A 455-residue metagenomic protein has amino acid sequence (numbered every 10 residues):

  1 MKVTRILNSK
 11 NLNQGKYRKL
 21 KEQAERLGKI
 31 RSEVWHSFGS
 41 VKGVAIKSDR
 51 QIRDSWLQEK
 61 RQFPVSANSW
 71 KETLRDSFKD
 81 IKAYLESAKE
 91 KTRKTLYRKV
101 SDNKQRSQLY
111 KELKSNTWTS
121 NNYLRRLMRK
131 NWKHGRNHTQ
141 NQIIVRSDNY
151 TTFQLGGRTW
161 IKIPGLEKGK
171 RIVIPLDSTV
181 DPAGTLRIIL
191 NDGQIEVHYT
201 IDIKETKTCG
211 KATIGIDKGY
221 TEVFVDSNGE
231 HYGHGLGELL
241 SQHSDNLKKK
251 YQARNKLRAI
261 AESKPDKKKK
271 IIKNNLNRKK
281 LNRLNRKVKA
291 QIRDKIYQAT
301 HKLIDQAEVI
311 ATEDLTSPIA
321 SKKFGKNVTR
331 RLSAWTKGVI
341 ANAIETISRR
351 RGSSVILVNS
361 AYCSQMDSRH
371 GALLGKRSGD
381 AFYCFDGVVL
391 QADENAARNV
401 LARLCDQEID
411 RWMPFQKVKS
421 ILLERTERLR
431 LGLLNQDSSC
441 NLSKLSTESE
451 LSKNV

Functional and structural regions predicted by a protein language model:
M1-V455: Nucleic-acid substrate recognition interfaces
